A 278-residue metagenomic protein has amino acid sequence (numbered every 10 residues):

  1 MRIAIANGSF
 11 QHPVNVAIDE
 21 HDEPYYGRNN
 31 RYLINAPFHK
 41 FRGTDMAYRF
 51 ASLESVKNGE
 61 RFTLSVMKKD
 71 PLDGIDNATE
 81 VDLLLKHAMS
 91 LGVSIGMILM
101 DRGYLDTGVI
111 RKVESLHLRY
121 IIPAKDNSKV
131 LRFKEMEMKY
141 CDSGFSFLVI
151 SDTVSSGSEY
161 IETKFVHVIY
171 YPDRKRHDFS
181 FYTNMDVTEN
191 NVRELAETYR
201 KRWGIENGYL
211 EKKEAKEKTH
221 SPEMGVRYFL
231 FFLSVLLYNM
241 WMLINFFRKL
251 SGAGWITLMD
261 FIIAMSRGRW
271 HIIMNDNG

Functional and structural regions predicted by a protein language model:
M1-A4, A78-L83, F181-V192: Short, motif-level signal for alpha-helix interfacial/capping segments enriched in acidic residues and aromatics/proline
M1-K57: Active-site-proximal, Lys/Arg-enriched surface segment that forms a nucleic-acid-binding/basic interface patch
H12-Y26, L53, I95-Y104, Y120 (+3 more regions): Short, conserved catalytic/metal-binding motifs centered on acidic residues
F38-S94: Electropositive, glycine- and tryptophan-enriched low-complexity nucleic-acid-binding patches
L72-R132: Domain-level cores of phosphate- or acyl-group-handling catalytic modules
L116-K212: An anionic, glycine-rich sequence signature occurring as long contiguous blocks
E137-H167, E214, L233, L237-G278: A short, flexible helix-boundary coil/loop motif
N190-Y199, E211-F231, R248-G252: Short, solvent-exposed helix-loop connector elements
